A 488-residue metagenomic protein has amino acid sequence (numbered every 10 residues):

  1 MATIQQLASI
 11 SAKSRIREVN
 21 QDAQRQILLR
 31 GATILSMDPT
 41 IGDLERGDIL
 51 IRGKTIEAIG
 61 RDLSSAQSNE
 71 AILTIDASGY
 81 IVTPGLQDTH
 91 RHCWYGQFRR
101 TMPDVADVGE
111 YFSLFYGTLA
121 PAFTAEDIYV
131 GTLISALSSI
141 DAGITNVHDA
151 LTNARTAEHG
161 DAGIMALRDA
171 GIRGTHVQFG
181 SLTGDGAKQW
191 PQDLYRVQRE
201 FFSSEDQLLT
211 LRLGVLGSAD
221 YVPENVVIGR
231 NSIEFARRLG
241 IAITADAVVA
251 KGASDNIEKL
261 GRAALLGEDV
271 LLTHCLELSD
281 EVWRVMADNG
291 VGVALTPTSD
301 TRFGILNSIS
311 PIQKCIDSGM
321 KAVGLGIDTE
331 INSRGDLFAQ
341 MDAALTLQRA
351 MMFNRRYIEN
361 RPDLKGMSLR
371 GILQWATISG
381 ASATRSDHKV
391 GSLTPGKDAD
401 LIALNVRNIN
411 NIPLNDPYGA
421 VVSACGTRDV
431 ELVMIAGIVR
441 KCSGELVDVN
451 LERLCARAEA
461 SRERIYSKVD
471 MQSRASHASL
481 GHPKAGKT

Functional and structural regions predicted by a protein language model:
M1-G47, I51-E57, G371-T488: Active-site microenvironment of metallo-dependent hydrolases
K13, R17-A23, E158-W283: Metal-coordinating catalytic core of metallo-dependent amide/deamination hydrolases
A23-R30, A66-E110, L133, I140-D141: Replace "His-x-His-based motif
Q97-I128, K251-D269, N289-V293, A343-M367: Active-site gating loops and adjacent loop-to-helix segments of metal-dependent hydrolytic enzymes
R100, A219-Y221, N225, K251-L260 (+4 more regions): Histidine/acidic-residue-rich catalytic or RNA/ligand-binding cores of hydrolases and nuclease-related proteins
R100-I172, D193-S204, E459-R464: Alpha-helical scaffold segments that flank or form the walls of functional sites
A264-L265, P311-N408, A424: His/Asp/Glu-enriched, well-ordered alpha-helical/loop segment that forms or immediately abuts the divalent-metal
V285-D328: A conserved active-site cap/scaffold subdomain adjacent to cofactor or substrate pockets
